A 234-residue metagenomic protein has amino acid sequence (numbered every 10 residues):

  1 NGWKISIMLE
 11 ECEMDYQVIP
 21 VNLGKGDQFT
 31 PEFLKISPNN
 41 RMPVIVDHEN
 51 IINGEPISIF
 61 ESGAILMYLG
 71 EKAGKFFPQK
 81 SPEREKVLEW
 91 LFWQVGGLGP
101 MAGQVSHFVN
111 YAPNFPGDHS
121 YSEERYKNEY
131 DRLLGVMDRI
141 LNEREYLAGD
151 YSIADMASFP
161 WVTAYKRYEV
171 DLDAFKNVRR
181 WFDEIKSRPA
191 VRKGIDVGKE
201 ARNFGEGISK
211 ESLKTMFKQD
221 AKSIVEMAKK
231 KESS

Functional and structural regions predicted by a protein language model:
N1-E124, N128, I224-S234: GST-like domain detector, emphasizing the conserved glutathione-binding G-site in the N-terminal thioredoxin-like
N22, I153, G198-K199: Short, solvent-exposed turn/loop segments enriched in Gly/Ser/Thr/Pro and often Arg
G26-D27, D183, R202-F204: Short secondary-structure boundary/hinge segments and terminal tails
A64, P189-A190: Alpha-helix/helix-capping structural signal
R84, F175-V178, K210: Alpha-helix initiation and N-capping motif
Q94-P189, E232-S234: GST-like fold's C-terminal all-alpha helical module
G198-S234: Acidic/histidine-enriched, glycine/proline-rich intrinsically disordered or flexible terminal extensions
